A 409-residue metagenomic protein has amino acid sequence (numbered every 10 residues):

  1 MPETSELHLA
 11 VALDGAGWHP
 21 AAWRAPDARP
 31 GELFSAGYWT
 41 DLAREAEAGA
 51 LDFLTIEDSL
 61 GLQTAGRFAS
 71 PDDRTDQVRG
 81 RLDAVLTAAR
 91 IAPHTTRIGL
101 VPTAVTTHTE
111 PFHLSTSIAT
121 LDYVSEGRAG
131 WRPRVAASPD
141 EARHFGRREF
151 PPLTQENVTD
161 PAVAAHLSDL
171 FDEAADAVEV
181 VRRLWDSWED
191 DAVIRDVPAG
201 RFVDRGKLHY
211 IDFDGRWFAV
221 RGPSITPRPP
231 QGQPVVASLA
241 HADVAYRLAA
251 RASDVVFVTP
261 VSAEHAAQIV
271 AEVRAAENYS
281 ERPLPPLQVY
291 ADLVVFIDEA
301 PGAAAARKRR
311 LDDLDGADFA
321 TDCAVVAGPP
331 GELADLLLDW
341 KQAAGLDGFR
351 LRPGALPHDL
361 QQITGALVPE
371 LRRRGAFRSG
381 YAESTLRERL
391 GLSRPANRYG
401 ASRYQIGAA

Functional and structural regions predicted by a protein language model:
M1-H94, Q231-P234, S384, S402-A409: N-terminal beta1-alpha1-beta2 module of alpha/beta enzyme domains
P2-T4, R44-A48, A89-T96, D122-E126 (+3 more regions): Acidic (Asp/Glu)-rich catalytic clusters
S5, E110, S115-R247, R251-A252 (+3 more regions): Internal, glycine-rich beta/alpha segment that forms the wall or movable "lid" of small-molecule/cofactor binding
L7-V11, L54-I56, I98-A104, G127-P133 (+4 more regions): Hydrophobic faces of well-ordered beta-strands that scaffold small-molecule active sites in alpha/beta enzyme cores
L9, A46, A50, I91 (+8 more regions): Conserved, mostly hydrophobic/aromatic
A21-G37, T103-F112, V135, R148 (+4 more regions): Active-site mouth loops of central-metabolism enzymes
L100-V101, V124, G130, A237-H241 (+8 more regions): Membrane-embedded alpha-helical bundles of multi-pass transporters/translocases, especially carrier/permease families
F145-L153, A177-R182, A266-A276, L356-A376: C-terminal helical cap(s) of enzyme catalytic domains, especially alpha/beta-barrels
